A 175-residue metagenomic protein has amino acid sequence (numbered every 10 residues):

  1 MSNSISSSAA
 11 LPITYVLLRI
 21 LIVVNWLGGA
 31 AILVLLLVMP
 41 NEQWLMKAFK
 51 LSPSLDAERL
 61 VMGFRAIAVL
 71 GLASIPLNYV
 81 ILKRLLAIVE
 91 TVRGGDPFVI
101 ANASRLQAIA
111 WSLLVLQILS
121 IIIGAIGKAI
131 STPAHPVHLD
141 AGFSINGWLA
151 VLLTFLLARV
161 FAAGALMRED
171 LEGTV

Functional and structural regions predicted by a protein language model:
S2-V16, L55-V61, F98-A101, R105: Juxtamembrane loop-transmembrane helix junctions in multi-pass integral membrane proteins, especially the extracellular
A9-G29: Alpha-helical transmembrane segments and their helix-start/interface "positive-inside/aromatic belt" motifs in integral
N25-L33, A73-I81, A110-I122, L153-F155: Hydrophobic alpha-helical transmembrane segments of multi-pass integral membrane proteins
Q43-L60: Perimembrane loop-to-helix junctions flanking transmembrane segments
L55-Y79: Membrane-helix boundary elements
N78-P97: Membrane-helix interface/capping segments
D96-K128: Hydrophobic alpha-helical transmembrane segments of integral membrane proteins
L116-V175: Alpha-helical transmembrane segments of multi-pass integral membrane proteins, characterized by long hydrophobic
